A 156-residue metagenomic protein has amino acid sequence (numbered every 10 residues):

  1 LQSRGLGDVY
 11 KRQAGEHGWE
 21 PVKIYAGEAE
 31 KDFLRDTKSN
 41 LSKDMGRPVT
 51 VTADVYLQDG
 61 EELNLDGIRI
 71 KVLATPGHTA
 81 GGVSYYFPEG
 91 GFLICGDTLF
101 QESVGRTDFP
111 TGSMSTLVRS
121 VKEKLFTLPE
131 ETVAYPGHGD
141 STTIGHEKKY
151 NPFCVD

Functional and structural regions predicted by a protein language model:
L1-Y10: Single conserved hydrophobic/aromatic residue that forms the stacking wall/gate of nucleotide- or nucleobase-binding
V9, E62, S84-Y86: Conserved hydrophobic/aromatic beta-strand scaffold that supports enzyme active sites
K11-E20, H146-E147: Metal-dependent catalytic neighborhoods of phosphoester/phosphodiester hydrolases
E20-V22, E131-T132: A short helix->loop->beta-strand "cap" motif at the edges of active sites that frequently abuts
P21-D54: Acidic/polar short surface loop at catalytic or gating sites that assists cofactor/ion binding and chemistry
S39-R47, R69-D156: Metallo-beta-lactamase
E61-G67: Short acidic-hydrophobic surface loop/beta-edge motif
